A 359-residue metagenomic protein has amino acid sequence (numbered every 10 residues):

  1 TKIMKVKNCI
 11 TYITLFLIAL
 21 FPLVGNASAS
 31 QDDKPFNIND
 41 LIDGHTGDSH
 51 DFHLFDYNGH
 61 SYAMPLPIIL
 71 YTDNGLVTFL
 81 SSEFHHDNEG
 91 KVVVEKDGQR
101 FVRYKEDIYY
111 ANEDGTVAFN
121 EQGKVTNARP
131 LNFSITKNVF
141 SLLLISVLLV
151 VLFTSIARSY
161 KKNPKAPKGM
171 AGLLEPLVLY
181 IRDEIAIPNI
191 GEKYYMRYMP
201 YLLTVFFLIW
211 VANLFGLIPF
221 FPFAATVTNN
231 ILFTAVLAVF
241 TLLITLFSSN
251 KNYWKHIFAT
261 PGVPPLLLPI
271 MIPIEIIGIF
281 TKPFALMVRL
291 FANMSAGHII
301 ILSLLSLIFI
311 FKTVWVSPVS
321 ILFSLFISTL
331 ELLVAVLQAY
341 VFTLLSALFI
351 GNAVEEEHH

Functional and structural regions predicted by a protein language model:
T1-I3: Short, Lys/Arg-enriched N-terminal segments with co-localized hydrophobic residues within the first ~10-30 amino acids
K5-C9, V24-P167: Perimembrane topogenic segments of multi-pass inner/organellar membrane proteins
Y12-P22: Bacterial N-terminal signal peptides
F16, G25-A27, L179: Cleavable N-terminal signal peptides
V125-P130, I181-Y195: Cytosolic juxtamembrane amphipathic/interface segments immediately preceding and feeding into a transmembrane helix
V151-N189: Hydrophobic transmembrane alpha-helix segments characteristic of membrane transport and insertion machinery
A186, M199, L203-F220, T228 (+3 more regions): Hydrophobic alpha-helical transmembrane segments and adjacent short intramembrane/lumenal linkers of inner/organellar
